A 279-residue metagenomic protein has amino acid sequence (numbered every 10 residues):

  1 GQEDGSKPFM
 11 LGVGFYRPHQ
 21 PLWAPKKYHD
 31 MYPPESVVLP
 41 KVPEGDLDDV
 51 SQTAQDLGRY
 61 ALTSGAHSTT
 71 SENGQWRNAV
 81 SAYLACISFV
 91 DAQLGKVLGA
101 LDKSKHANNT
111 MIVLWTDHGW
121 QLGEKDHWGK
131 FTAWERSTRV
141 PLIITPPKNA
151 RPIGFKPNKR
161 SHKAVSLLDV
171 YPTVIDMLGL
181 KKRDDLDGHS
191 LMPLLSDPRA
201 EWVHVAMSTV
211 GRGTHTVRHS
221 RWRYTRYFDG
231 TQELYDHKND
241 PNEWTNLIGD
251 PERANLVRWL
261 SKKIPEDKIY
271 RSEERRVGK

Functional and structural regions predicted by a protein language model:
G1-A164, M177-D184, R226, E243 (+1 more regions): Active-site-proximal cap/lid insertion segments
T116-E124, K130, T145, A150 (+6 more regions): C-terminal cap/loop subdomain of S1 sulfatases and analogous C-terminal strand-loop tails that border
